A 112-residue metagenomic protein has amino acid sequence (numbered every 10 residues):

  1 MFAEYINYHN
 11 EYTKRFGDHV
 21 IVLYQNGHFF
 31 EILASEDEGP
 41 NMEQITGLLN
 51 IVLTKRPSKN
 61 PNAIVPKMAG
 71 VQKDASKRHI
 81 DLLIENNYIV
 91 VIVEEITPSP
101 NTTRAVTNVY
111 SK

Functional and structural regions predicted by a protein language model:
M1-K112: Basic, polar low-complexity surface loops/patches
